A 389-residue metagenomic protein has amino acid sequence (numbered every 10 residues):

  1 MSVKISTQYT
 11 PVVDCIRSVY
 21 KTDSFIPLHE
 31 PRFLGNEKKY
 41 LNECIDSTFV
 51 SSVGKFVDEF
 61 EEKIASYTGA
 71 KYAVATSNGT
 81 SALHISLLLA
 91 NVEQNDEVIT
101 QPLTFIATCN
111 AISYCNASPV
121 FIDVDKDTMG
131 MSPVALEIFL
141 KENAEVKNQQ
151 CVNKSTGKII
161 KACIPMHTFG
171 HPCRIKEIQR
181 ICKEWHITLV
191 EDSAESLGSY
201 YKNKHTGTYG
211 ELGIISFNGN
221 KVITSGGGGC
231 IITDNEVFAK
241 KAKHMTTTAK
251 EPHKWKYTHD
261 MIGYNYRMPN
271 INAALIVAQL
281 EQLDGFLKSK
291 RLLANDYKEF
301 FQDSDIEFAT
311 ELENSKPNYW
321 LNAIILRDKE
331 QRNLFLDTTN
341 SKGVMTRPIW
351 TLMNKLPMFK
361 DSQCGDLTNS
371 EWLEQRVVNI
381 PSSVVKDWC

Functional and structural regions predicted by a protein language model:
M1-V50, I380-P381: N-terminal "arm"/small-domain region of PLP-dependent enzymes with the aminotransferase-like
Y9-R17, F56-E62, A70-A73, V134 (+6 more regions): PLP-dependent aminotransferase class I/II
V50-E97, A111-S113, F121-D123, E145-S155 (+1 more regions): Phosphate-binding glycine-rich loop
T104-T108: Conserved coil-to-alpha-helix start sites within the AMP-binding
N116: Structured binding elements
D127-S225, C230-I232, V237, N379: Active-site phosphate-binding strand-loop segment of PLP-dependent enzymes
